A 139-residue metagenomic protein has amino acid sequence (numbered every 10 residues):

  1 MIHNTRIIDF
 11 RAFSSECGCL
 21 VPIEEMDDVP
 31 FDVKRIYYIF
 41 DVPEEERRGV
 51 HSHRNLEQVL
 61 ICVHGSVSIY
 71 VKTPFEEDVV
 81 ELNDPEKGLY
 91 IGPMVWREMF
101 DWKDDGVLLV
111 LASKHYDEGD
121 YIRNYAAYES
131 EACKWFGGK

Functional and structural regions predicted by a protein language model:
M1-K87, D104-V107, L111, Y116-A127 (+1 more regions): Non-catalytic, conserved peripheral segments adjacent to functional cores
D84-L89, M94-F100: Well-ordered alpha/beta subsegment
